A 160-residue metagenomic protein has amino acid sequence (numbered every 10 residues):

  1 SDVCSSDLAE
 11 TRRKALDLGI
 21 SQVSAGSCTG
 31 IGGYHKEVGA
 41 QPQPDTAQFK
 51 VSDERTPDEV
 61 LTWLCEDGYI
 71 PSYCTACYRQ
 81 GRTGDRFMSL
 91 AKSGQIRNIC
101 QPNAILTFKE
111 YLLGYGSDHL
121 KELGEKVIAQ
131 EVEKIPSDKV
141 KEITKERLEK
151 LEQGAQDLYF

Functional and structural regions predicted by a protein language model:
S1, D67-Y69: A structural motif corresponding to the C-terminal end of an alpha-helix and its immediate exit/capping segment
V3-S5: Short, small-residue-biased leader/transition segments that mark boundaries at the very start of proteins
L8-A9, G30, R79-Q80: Positions that flank functional sites
L8-L18: Catalytic cores of alpha/beta
Q22-Y34: Glycine-rich phosphate-binding active-site loops on the catalytic face of alpha/beta enzymes
G32-R55, V60: C-terminal helical cap(s) of enzyme catalytic domains, especially alpha/beta-barrels
E54, L61, C77-Q80, S89 (+1 more regions): C-terminal functional modules
